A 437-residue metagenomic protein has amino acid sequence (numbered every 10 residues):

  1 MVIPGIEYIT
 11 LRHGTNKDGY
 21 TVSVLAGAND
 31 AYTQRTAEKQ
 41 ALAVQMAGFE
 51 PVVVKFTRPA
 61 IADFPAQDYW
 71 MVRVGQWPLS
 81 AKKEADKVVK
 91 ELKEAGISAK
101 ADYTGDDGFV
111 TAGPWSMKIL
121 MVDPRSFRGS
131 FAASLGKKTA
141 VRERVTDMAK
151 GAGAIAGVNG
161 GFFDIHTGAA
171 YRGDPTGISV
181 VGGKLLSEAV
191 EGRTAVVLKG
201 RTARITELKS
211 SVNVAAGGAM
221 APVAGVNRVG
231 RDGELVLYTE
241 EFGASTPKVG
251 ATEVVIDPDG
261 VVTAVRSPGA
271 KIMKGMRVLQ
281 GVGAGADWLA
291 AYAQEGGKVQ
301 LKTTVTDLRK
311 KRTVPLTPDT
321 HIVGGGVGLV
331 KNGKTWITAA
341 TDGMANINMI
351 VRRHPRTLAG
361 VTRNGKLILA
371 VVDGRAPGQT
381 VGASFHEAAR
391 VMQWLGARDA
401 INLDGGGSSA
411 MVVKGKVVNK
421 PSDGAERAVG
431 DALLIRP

Functional and structural regions predicted by a protein language model:
M1-P437: Gly/Ser/Thr/Pro-rich low-complexity, intrinsically disordered segments
